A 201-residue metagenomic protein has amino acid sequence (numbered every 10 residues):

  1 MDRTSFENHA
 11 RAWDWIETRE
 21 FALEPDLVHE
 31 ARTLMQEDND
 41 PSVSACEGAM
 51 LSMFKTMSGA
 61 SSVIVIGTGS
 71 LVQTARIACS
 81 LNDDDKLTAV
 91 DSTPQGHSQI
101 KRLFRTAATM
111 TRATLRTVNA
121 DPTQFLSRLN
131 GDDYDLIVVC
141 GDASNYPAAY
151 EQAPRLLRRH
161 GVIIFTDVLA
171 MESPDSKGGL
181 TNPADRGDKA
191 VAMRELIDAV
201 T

Functional and structural regions predicted by a protein language model:
M1-L136, A143-I164, V168-T201: A short alpha-helical cap/connector motif
